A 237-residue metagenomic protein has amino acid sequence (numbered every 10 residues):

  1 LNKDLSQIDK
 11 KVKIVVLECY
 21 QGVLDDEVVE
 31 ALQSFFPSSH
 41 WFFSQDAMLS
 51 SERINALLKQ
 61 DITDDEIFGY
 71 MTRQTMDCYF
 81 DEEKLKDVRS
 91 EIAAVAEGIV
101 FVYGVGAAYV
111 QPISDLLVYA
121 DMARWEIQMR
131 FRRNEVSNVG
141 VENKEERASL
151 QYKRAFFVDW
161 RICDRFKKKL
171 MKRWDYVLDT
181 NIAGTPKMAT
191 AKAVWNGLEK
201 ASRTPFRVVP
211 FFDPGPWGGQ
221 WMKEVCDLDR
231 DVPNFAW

Functional and structural regions predicted by a protein language model:
L1-K10, D26-P37, R133-V136, F156-W237: NTP-dependent small-molecule kinase module
Q7-K11, R89-G98, V110-P112, K169-K172 (+1 more regions): Flexible, charged surface loops at secondary-structure boundaries
I14: Walker A (P-loop) ATP-phosphate-binding motif of ABC ATPase nucleotide-binding domains
L17-E27, G104-Y109: Gly/Ser/Thr-rich loops at beta-strand to alpha-helix junctions that form or flank small-molecule/cofactor-binding
F35, Q60, D87-G140: ATP-dependent NMP and nucleoside kinases share a basic, alpha-helical "lid"
P37-I99: ATP-dependent small-molecule kinase phosphotransfer cores that center on conserved nucleotide phosphate-binding segments
S38-F42, D115-Y119, D175-V177: Conserved beta-strand scaffold positions in the cores of enzyme catalytic domains, especially in NTP/NDP-utilizing
A123, Q128-R133, G140-C163: Extended, regular secondary-structure scaffolds
